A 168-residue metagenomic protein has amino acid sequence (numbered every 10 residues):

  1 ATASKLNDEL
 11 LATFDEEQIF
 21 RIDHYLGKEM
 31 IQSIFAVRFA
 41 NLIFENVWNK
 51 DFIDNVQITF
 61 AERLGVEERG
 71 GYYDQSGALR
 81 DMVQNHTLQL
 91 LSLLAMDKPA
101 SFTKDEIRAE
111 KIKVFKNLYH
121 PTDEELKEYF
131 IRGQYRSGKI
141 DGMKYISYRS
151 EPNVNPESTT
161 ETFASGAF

Functional and structural regions predicted by a protein language model:
T2-A167: Secretory/organelle targeting and membrane-embedding segments
